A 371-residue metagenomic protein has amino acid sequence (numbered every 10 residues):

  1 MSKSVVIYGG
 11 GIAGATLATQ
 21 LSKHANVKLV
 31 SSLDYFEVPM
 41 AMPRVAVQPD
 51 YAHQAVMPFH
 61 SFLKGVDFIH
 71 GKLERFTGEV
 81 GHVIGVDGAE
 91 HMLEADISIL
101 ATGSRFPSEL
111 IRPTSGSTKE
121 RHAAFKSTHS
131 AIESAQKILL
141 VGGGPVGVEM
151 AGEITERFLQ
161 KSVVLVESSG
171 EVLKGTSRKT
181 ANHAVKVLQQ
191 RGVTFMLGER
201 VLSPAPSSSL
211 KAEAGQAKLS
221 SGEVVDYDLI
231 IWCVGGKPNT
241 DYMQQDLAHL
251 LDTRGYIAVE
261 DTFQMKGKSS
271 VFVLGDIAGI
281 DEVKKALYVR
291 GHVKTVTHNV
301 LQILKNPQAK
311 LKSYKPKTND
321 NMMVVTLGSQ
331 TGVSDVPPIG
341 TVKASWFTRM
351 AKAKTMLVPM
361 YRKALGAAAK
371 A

Functional and structural regions predicted by a protein language model:
S2-I69, G152-R178: Beta1-alpha1 glycine-rich phosphate/pyrophosphate-binding loop at the start of Rossmann-like nucleotide-binding domains
K3-V6, K64-L139, I231: FAD-binding core/adjacent interface of flavoenzyme oxidoreductases
G10, S31-S32, G143, S168 (+2 more regions): Cofactor-binding loop segments of dinucleotide-utilizing enzymes, especially the Rossmann-like FAD- and NAD(P)+-binding
G11-G14, G144-V148, T297: Catalytic nucleophile loop
F68-F76, V80-H82, L93, Q160-D261 (+1 more regions): A Rossmann-like FAD-binding core segment of flavoenzymes
G71, V283, R290-A371: C-terminal, flexible cofactor-proximal segment of oxidoreductases
T118-Q136, V225-H292, H298: FAD-site-proximal beta/loop scaffold in flavoenzymes
A131-K161: Rossmann-like NAD(P)H-binding beta-loop-alpha module
